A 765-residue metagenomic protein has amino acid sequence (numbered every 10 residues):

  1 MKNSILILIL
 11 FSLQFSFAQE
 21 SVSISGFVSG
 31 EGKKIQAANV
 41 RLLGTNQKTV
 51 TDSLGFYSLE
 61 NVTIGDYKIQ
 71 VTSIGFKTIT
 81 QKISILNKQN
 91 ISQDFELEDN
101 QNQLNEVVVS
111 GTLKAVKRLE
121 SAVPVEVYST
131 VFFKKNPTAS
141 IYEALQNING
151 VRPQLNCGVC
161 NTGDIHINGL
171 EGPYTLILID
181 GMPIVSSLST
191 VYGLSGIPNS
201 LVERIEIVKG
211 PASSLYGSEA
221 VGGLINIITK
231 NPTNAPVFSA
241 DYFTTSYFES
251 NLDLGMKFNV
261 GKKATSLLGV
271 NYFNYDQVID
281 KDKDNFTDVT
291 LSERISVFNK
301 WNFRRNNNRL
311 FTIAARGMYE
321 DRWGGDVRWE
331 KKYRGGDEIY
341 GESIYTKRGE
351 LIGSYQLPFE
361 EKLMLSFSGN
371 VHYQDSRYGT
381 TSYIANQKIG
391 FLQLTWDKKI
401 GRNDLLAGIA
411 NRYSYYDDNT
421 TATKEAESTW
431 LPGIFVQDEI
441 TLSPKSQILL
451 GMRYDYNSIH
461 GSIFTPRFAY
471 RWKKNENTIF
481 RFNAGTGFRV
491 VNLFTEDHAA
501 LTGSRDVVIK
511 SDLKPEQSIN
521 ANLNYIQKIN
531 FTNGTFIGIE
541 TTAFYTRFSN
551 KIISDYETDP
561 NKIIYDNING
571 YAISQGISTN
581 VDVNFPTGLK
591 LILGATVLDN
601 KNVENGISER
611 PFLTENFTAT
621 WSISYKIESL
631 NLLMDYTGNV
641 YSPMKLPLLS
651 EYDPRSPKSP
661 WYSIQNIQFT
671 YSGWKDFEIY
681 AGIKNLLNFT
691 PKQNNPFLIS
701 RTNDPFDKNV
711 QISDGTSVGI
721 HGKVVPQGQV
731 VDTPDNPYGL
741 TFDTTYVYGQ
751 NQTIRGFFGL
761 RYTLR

Functional and structural regions predicted by a protein language model:
F27-K33, A37-L43, T72-F76, L86 (+2 more regions): Short, acidic, small-residue-rich periplasmic hinge/interaction motif at the N-terminus of Gram-negative outer-membrane
E60-N61, H166, M182-K209, V297 (+1 more regions): Short acidic/polar hinge/loop motifs at secondary-structure boundaries that mediate gating or recognition
I91-F95, I141-A144, N161-H166, G193-P198 (+3 more regions): N-terminal periplasmic accessory domains that precede and gate Gram-negative outer-membrane beta-barrel machines
Y142-P183, E203: Extracytoplasmic beta-strand/coil segments of soluble accessory domains associated with Gram-negative outer-membrane
K263, M364-S376, K473, R481 (+2 more regions): Membrane-embedded beta-barrel scaffold of Gram-negative outer-membrane proteins
Y275-S296, R304-L363, G369-K388: Flexible loop and strand-edge segments within Gram-negative outer membrane beta-barrel domains
T441-K445, G538-I539, A543-R547, N567-L648 (+1 more regions): Gram-negative outer-membrane beta-barrel transporters
V640-P647, Y671-R765: C-terminal beta-signal and adjacent terminal beta-strands/loops of Gram-negative outer-membrane beta-barrel proteins
